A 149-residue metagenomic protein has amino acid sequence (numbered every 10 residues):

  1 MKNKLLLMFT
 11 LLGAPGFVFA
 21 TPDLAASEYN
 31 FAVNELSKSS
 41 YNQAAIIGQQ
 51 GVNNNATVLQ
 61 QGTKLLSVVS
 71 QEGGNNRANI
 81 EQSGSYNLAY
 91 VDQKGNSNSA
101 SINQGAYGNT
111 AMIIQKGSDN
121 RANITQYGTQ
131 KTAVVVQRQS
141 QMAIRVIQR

Functional and structural regions predicted by a protein language model:
M1-L5: Positively charged n-region of N-terminal signal peptides that target proteins for export
L7-M8, V18: Cleavable N-terminal signal peptides
G13-P15: N-terminal signal peptide c-region/cleavage motif recognized by signal peptidases
T21-R149: Low-complexity repeat regions of mature extracellularly deployed or surface/particle-associated proteins
